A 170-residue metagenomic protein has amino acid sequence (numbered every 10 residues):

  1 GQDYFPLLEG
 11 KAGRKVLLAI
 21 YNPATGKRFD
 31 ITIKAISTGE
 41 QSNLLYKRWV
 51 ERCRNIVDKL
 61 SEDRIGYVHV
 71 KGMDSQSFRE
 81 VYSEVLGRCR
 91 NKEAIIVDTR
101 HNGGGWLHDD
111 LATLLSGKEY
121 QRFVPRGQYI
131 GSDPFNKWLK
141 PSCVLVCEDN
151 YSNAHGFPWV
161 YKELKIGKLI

Functional and structural regions predicted by a protein language model:
G1-I170: Cleft-lining beta-strand/loop regions that shape enzyme active-site pockets
